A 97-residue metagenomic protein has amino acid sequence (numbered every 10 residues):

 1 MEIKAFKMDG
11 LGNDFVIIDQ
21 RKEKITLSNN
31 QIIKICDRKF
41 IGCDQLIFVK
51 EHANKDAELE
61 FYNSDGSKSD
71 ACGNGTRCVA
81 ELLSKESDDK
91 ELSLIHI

Functional and structural regions predicted by a protein language model:
M1-L94: A glycine-rich beta-to-alpha transition motif near the start of alpha/beta enzyme domains, typified by
